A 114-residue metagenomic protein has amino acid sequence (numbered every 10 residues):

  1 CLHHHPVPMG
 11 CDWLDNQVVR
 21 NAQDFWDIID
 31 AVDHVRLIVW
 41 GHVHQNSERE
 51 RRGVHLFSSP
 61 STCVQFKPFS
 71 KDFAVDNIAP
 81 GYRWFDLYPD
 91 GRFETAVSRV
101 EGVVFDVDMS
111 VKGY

Functional and structural regions predicted by a protein language model:
C1, V54-P60, A96-S98: Active-site-proximal beta-strand elements of phosphoester/diester hydrolases
C1-M9: Short acidic, glycine-rich surface-loop motifs adjacent to enzyme active sites
H3, H42, E101: Residue-level "edge-of-site" marker
V7, Q65, V104: Flexible, glycine-rich phosphate/dinucleotide-binding loops and adjacent beta-alpha linkers at cofactor/substrate
G10-W84: Conserved beta-sheet core of the metallophosphoesterase superfamily
R83-Y114: A short C-terminal boundary segment appended to hydrolase-like catalytic domains
